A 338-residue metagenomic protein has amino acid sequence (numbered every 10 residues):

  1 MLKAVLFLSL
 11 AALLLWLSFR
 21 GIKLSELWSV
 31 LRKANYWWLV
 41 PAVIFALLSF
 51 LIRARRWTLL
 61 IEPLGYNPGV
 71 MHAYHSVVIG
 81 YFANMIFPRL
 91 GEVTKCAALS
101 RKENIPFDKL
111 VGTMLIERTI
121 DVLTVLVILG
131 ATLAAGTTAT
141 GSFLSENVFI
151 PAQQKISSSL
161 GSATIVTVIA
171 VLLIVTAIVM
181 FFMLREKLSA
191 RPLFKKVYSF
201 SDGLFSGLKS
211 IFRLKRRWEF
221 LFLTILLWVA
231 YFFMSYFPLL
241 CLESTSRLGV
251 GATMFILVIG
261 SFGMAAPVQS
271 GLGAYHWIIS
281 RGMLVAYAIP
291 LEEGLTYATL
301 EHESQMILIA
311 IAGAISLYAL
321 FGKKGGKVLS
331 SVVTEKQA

Functional and structural regions predicted by a protein language model:
M1-V78, A135, L144-M264, S304-A338: Predominantly cytoplasmic-facing regulatory/coupling regions of multi-pass membrane proteins
R55-R56, T94, F233, A274 (+1 more regions): Transmembrane alpha-helix boundary/hinge residues in polytopic small-molecule transporters
V70-H72, E92, I105-I116, I289-L300: Membrane-interface alpha-helices at helix entry/exit sites of multi-pass transporters
H75-R101: Hydrophobic, aromatic-rich membrane-embedded alpha-helical segments
I79-F87, V111-A134, T296-A312: Membrane-embedded alpha-helical segments of transport systems, primarily multispan ion/solute transporters
I79-P88, F255-H276: Transmembrane alpha-helix interface/packing and boundary motifs in multi-pass membrane proteins, characterized by
L99-P106, W277-E293: Interfacial segments of multi-pass membrane proteins
L129-T140, S280, L317: Juxtamembrane/transmembrane-helix interface segments of polytopic membrane transporters
